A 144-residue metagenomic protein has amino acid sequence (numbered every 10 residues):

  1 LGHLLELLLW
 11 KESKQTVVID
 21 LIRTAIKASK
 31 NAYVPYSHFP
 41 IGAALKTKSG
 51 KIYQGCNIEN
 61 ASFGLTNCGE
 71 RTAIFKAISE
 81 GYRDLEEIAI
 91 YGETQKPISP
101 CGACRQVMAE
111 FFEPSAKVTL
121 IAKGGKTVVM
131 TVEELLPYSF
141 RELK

Functional and structural regions predicted by a protein language model:
L1-L4: Short hydrophobic targeting helices and cationic amphipathic motifs that mediate membrane/organellar targeting
V18-N31, Y82-K144: C-terminal binding/interaction regions
V34-S37: Short loop/turn motifs at secondary-structure junctions and domain boundaries
P40-T47: Short beta-strand scaffold segments in enzyme catalytic cores
N57-R71: Compact, glycine-rich, soluble single-domain proteins
C68-E87: Short, solvent-exposed cationic patches
